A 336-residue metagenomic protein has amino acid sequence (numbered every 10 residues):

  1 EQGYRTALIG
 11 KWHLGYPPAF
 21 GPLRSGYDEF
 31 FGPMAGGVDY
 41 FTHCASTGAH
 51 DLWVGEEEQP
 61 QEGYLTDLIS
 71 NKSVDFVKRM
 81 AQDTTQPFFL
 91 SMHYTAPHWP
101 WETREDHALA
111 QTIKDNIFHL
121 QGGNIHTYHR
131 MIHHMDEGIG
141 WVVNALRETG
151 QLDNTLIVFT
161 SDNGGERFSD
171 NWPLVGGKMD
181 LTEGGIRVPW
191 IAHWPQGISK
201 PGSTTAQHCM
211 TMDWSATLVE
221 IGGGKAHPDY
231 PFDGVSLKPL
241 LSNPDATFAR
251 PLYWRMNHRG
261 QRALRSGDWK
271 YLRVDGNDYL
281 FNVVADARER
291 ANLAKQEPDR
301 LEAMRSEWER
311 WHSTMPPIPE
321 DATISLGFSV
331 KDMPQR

Functional and structural regions predicted by a protein language model:
E1-Y4, L14-L90, Y94-T103, K114-G122 (+1 more regions): Formylglycine-dependent
Q2-A7, G26-D28, D83-L90, Q151-I157 (+3 more regions): Loop/turn elements at helix/coil->beta-strand transitions in domains of secreted/extracellular proteins
L8-F20, P33-G37, S91-E102, F159-R167 (+3 more regions): Short, solvent-exposed turn/loop segments enriched in Gly/Ser/Thr/Pro and often Arg
P18-G26, P33, W99-E105, N144-I198 (+1 more regions): Histidine-centered active-site microenvironments of extracellular/periplasmic hydrolases and transferases
S25, D67-N71, H126, H133-E137 (+7 more regions): A structural signal for well-ordered alpha-helical segments within the folded catalytic domains of diverse enzymes
V38-F41, S46-E57, N116, G140-E148 (+2 more regions): Substrate-binding rim/cap in mid-to-C-terminal beta-strand-loop elements of soluble/periplasmic
S73, W214, S266, D275-D278 (+1 more regions): Long, internal low-complexity/basic segments
P87-H93, Y128, I132, I139-V142 (+4 more regions): Beta-strand elements within well-structured catalytic alpha/beta cores of enzymes that handle phosphate/sulfate esters
